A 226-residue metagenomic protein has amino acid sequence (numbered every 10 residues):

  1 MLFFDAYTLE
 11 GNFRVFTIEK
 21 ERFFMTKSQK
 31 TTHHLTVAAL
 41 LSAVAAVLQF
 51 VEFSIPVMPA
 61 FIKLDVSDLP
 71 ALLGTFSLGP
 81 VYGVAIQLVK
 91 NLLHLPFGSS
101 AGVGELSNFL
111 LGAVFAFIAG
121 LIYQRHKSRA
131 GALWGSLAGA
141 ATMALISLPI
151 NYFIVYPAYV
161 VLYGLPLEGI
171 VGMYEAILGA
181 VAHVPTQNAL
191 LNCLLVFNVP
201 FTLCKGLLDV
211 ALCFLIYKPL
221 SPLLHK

Functional and structural regions predicted by a protein language model:
L2-K226: Loop-helix junctions at membrane interfaces
